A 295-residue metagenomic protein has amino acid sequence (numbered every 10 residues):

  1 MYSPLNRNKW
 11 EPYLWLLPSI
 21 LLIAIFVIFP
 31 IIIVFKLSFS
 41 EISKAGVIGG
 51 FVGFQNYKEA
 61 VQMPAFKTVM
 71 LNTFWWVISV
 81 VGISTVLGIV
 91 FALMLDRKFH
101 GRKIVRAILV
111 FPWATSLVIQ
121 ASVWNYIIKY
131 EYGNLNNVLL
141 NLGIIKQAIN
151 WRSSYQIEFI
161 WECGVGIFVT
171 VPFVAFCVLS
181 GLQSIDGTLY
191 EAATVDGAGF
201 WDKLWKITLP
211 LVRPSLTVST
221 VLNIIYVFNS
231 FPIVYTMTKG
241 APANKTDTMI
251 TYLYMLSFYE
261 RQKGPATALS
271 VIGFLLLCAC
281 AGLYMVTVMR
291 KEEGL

Functional and structural regions predicted by a protein language model:
P4-L295: A structural signal for multi-pass alpha-helical bundles of membrane permease subunits that mediate small-molecule
